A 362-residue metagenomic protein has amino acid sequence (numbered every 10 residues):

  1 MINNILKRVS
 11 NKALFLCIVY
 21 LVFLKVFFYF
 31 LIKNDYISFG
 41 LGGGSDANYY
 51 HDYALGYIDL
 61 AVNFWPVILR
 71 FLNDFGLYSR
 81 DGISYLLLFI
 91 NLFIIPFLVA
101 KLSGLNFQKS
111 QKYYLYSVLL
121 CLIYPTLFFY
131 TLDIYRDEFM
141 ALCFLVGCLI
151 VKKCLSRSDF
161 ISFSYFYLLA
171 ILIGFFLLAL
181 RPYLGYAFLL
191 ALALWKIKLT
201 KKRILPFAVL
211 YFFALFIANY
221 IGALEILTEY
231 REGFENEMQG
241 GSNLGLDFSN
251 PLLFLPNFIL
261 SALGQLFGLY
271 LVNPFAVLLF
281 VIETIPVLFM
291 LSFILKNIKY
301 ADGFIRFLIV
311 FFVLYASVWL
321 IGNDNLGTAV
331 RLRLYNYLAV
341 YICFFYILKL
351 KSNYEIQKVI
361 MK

Functional and structural regions predicted by a protein language model:
M1-F28, I360-K362: Start-transfer (signal-anchor) and selected internal transmembrane alpha helices of multi-pass inner/ER membrane
Y29-H51, Y57-D59, G174-I305: Alpha-helical transmembrane segments and terminal signal-anchor/GPI-anchor hydrophobic tails, characterized by long
G76-I94, F280-I285: Loop-to-helix entry region of an early transmembrane alpha helix in multi-pass inner-membrane enzymes
L86-Q108, L288-I294: Transmembrane-helix motifs of polytopic, lipid-linked glycan transferases
L105-Y114, R157-Y165, F275, M290-F311: Membrane-interface helix-loop-helix junctions at transmembrane boundaries of multi-pass membrane enzymes, predominantly
S117-I123: Short helix- or helix-capping micro-motifs that position conserved polar/aromatic residues at function-defining sites
L132-F139: Short acidic/glycine- and proline-prone juxtamembrane loop motifs at membrane-interface regions of multi-pass membrane
F139-R157, A339-C343: Specific aromatic-rich, kink-prone transmembrane helix
